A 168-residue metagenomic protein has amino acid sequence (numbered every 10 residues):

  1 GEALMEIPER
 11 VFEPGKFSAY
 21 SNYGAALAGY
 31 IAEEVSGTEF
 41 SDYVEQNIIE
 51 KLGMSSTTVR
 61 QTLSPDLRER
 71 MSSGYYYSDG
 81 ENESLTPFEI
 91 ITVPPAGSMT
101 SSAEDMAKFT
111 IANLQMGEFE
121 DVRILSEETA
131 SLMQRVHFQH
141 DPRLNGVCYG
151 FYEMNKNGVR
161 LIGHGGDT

Functional and structural regions predicted by a protein language model:
G1-T168: Short, surface-exposed loop or secondary-structure junction motifs that flank catalytic or metal-binding residues
